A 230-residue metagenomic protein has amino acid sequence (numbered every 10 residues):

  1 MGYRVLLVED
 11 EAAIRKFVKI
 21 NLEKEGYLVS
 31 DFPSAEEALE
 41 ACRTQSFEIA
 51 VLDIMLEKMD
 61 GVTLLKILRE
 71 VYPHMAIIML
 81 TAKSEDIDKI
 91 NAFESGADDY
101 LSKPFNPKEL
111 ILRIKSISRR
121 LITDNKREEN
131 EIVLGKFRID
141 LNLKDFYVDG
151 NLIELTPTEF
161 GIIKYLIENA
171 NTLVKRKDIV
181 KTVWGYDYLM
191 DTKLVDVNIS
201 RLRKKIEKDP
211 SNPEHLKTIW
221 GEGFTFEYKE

Functional and structural regions predicted by a protein language model:
M1-T123: N-terminal/domain-start alpha-helical segments
R4, S116-L173, K177, Y228: Short, Lys/Arg-enriched segments at the junction into DNA-binding effector domains of transcriptional regulators
C42, L166-A170, V183: Short helix-to-turn junction characteristic of helix-turn-helix DNA-binding domains, especially the helix
K108, T172-V183: Short coil-to-helix segment of the ABC ATPase nucleotide-binding domain corresponding to the Q-loop/switch region
E129-E131, E154, I199, R203-E230: DNA-binding patch around the recognition helix
I162-I163, I179, L202, I206: DNA major-groove recognition helices of helix-turn-helix
D187-M190: Conserved micro-motifs of the catalytic ATP-binding
